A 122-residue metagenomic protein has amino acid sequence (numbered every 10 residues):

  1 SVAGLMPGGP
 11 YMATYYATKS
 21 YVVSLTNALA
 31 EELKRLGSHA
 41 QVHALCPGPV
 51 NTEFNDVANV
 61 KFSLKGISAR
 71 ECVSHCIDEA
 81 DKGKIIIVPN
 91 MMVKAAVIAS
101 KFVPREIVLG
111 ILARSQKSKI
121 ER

Functional and structural regions predicted by a protein language model:
S1: Residue(s) in the substrate-gating loop at a strand-loop-helix junction that position the organic substrate next
M6-P7, A28-A40: Active-site-adjacent segment of SDR/Rossmann-fold oxidoreductases
P7-T14: Active-site loop-to-helix junction immediately N-terminal to the catalytic Tyr of the SDR YXXXK motif in Rossmann-fold
T18: Active-site helix of classical SDR
S38-P49, S68: Extended, polar beta-sheet/loop recognition surfaces of beta-rich domains that mediate binding to diverse ligands
A44, K61-V97: C-terminal helical subdomain
P47-V57, K61-F62: Short, flexible catalytic-loop segment of classical short-chain dehydrogenase/reductase
L112-R122: Short linear elements at protein peripheries
